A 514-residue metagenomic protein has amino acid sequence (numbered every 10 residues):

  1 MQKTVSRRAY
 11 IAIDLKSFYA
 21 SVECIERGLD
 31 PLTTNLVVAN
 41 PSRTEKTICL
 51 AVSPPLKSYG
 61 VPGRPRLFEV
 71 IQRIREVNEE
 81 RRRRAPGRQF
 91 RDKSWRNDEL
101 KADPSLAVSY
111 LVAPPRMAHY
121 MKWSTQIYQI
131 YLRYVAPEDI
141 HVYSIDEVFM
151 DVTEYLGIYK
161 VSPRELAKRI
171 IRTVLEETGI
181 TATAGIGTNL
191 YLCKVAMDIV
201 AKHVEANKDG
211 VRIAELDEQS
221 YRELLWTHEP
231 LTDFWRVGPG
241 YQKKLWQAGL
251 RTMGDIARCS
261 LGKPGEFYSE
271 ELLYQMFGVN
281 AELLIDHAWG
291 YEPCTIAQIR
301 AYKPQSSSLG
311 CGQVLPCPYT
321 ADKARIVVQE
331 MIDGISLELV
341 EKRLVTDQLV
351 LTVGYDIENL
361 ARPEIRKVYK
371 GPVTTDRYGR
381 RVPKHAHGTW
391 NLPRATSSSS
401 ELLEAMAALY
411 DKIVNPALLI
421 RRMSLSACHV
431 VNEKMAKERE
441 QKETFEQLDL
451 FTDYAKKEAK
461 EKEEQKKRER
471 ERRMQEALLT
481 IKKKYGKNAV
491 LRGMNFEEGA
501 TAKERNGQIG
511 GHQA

Functional and structural regions predicted by a protein language model:
M1-I296, L450-A514: Gly/Gly-Pro- and Ser/Thr-rich, intrinsically disordered tail segments characteristic of DNA damage-repair and tolerance
K3, A12, D233, P239-I420 (+3 more regions): DNA-contacting surface of Y-family translesion DNA polymerases
K16-F18, S42-K46, Y355-L360, V430-E433: Short, charged/polar surface micro-motifs in flexible loops or helix N-caps
T34, A182, D347-L349, M423 (+1 more regions): Change "...and in nucleic-acid phosphodiester-cleaving endonucleases..." to "...and in nucleic-acid processing enzymes
T47, I74, S306, C311-G312 (+6 more regions): Intrinsically disordered, low-complexity regions
F149, N391, S424: Short aromatic/hydrophobic contact patches that present stacked aromatics for nucleic-acid/ligand binding
T188-Y191, H287, V345-I357, L419-N432 (+1 more regions): A glycine-rich phosphate-binding loop feature that marks nucleotide/adenosyl-phosphate handling sites
A408, K412-R473, L479-T480: C-terminal hydrophobic structural anchor segments that stabilize assembly/packing rather than catalytic chemistry
